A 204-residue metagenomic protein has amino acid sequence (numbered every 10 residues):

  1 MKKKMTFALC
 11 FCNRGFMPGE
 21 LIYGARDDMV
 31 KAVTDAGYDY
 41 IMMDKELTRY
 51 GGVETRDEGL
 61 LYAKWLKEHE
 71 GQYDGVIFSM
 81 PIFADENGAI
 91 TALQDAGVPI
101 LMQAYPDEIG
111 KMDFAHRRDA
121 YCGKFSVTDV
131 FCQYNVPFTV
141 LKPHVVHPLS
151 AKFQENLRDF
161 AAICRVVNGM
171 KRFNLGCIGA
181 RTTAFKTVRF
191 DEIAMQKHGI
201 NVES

Functional and structural regions predicted by a protein language model:
M1-S204: An N-terminal assembly and electron-transfer interface module characteristic of large anaerobic redox and radical
